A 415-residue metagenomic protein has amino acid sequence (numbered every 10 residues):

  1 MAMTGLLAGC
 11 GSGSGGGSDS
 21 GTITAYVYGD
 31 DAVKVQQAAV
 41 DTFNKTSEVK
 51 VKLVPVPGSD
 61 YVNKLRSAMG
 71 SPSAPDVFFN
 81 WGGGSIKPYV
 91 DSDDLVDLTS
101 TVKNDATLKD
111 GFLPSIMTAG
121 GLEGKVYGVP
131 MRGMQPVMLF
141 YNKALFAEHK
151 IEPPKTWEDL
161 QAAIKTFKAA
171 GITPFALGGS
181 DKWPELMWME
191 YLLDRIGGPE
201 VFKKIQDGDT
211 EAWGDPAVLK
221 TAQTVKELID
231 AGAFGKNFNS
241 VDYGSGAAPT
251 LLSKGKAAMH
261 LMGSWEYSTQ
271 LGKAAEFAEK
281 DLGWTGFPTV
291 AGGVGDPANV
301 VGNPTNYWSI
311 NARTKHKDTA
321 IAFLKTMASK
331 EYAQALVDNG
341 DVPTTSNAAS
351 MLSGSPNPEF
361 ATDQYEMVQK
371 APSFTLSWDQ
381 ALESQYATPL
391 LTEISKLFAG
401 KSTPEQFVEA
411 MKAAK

Functional and structural regions predicted by a protein language model:
M3-K87, N104-T107, A335, Q406 (+1 more regions): Conserved N-terminal structural module of periplasmic/extracytoplasmic solute-binding proteins
D30, P55-K64, G83-G84, K155-A162 (+1 more regions): Short helix-initiation/N-cap motifs at beta->coil->alpha
V35, A39, V49, A217-T221 (+5 more regions): Short amphipathic alpha-helical coupling segments at ligand-binding clamshell hinges and other catalytic/signaling
G83-V137, Q161: Hinge/lid segment of periplasmic solute-binding proteins
G121, P130, G302, V342-S350 (+1 more regions): C-terminal capping/gating helix-and-loop segments adjacent to ligand/active sites or protein-protein/ligand interfaces
E123-M131, V137, Q161-G214: Extracytoplasmic/periplasmic solute-binding protein
D207-F238: Glycine-centered hinge/linker elements that transmit conformational signals in sensory and ligand-binding systems
A231-F234, A274-N339: Extracytoplasmic/periplasmic substrate-recognition and gating elements
